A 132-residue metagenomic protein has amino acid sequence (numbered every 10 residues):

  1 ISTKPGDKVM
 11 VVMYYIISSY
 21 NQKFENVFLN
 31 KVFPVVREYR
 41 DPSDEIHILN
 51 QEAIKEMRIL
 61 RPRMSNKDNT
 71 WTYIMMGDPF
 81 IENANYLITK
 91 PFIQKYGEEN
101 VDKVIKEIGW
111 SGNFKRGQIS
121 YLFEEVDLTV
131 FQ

Functional and structural regions predicted by a protein language model:
I1-D7, K67: Short, flexible turn/loop "capping" segments at secondary-structure junctions
P5-S18: Acidic/histidine-rich, surface-exposed loop or edge segments in extracytoplasmic proteins
V9-V12, K31-V35: Structured catalytic/translocation cores of nucleotide/phosphate-coupled proteins
Y15, S19, N26, E125-D127 (+1 more regions): Long, histidine/aromatic-enriched segments associated with O2/redox biology
S19-Q22, F80-E82: A short, structured loop/turn motif at beta-sheet edges
Q22, N26-N30, P34: Solvent-exposed, polar/charged alpha-helical surfaces in well-ordered, non-transmembrane soluble domains, broadly
F33-M57, S65-W71, M76-Q132: An amphipathic, aromatic/His-enriched active-site/gating alpha helix that lines ligand/cofactor pockets
